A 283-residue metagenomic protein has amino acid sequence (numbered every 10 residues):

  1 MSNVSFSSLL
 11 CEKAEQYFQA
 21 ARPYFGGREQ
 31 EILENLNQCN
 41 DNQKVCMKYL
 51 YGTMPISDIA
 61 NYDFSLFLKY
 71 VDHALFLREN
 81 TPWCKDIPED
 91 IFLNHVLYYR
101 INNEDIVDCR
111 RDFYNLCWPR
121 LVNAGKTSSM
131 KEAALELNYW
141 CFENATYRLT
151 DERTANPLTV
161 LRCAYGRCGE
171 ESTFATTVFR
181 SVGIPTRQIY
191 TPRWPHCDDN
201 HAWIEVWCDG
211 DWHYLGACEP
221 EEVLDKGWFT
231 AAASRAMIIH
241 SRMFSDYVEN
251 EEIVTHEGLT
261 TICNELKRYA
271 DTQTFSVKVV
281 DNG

Functional and structural regions predicted by a protein language model:
M1-A134, S181, C208-H213, E221-K226 (+1 more regions): N-terminal accessory/pre-domain segments preceding catalytic cores
L121-D209: Active-site neighborhood of thiol-dependent amide/isopeptide-bond enzymes
R148-L149, L215-C218: Short, solvent-exposed loop/turn and secondary-structure capping segments
R193, D198-N200, C218, K226-F229: General "foldedness" signal
